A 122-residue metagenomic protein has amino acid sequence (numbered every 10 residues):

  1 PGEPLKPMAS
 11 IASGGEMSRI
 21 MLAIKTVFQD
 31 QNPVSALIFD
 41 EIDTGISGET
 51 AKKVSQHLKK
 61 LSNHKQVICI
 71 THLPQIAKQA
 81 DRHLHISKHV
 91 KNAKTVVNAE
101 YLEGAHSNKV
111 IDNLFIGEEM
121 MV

Functional and structural regions predicted by a protein language model:
P1-E3, F28, N92, A105: Residues that cap or initiate secondary-structure elements
P1-L22, T44-G48, E100-L102: Conserved ABC ATPase signature
G2, Q31, I76-A77: Short glycine/serine/proline-enriched coil/turn segments at secondary-structure junctions
M17-L37: GG-anchored amphipathic helix commonly corresponding to the ABC/SMC/Rad50 NBD signature/C-loop
T26-D30, G48, K60: Conserved helix-loop functional segments at active or binding sites
D40-E41: Walker B catalytic acidic pair
E49-V122: C-terminal lobe/lid and adjacent interdomain/linker elements of RecA-like ASCE P-loop ATPase modules
